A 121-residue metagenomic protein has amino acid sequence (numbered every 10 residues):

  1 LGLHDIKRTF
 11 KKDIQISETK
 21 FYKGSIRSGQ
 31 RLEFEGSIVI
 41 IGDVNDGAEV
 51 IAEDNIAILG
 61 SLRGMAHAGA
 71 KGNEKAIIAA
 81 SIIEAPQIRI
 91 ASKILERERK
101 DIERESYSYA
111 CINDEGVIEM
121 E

Functional and structural regions predicted by a protein language model:
L1-G47, R63-E121: Charge-rich, low-hydrophobicity low-complexity segments
G36, A52-N55: Conserved SET/PR-domain catalytic core that frames the SAM/AdoMet-binding pocket
N55, L59-R63: Long, charge-patterned amphipathic alpha-helical coiled-coil/hairpin "stalk" segments used as oligomerization
